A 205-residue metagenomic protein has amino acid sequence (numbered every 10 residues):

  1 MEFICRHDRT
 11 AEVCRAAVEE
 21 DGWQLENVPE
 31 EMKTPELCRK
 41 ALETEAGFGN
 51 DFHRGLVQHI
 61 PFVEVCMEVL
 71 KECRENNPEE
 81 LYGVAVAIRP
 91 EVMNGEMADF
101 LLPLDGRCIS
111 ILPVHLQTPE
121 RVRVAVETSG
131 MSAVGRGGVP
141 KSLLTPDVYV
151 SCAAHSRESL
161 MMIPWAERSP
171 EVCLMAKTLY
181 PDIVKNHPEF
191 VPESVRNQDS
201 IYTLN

Functional and structural regions predicted by a protein language model:
M1-N205: Non-catalytic tandem-repeat scaffold regions and their flanking low-complexity/translocation tails
